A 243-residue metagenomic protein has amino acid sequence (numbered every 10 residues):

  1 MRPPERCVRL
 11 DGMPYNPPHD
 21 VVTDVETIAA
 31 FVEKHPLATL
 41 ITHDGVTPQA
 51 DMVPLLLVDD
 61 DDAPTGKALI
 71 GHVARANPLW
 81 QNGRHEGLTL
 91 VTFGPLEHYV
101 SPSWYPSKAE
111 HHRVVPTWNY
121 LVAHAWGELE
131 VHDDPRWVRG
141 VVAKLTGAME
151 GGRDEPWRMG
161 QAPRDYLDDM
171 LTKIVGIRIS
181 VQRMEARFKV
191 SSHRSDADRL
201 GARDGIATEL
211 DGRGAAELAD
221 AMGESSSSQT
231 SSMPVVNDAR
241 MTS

Functional and structural regions predicted by a protein language model:
R2-S243: Binding-site signature for planar aromatic cofactors or substrates
